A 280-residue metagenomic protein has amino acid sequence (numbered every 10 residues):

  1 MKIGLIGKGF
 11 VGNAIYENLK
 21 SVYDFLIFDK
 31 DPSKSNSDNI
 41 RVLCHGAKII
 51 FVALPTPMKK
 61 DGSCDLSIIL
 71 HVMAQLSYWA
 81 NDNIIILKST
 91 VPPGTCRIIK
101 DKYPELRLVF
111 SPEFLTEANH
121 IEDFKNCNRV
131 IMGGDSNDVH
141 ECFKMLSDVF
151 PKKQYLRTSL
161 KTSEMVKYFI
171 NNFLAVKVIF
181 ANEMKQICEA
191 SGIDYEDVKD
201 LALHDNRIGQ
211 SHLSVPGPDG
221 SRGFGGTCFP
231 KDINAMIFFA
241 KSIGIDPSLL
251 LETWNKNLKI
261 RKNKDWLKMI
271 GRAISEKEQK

Functional and structural regions predicted by a protein language model:
M1-H45: NAD(P)+-binding Rossmann beta1-loop-alpha1 motif at the extreme N-terminus of oxidoreductases
I3, Y23-L26, N83, E105-L106 (+1 more regions): Hydrophobic anchor at the start of a short beta-strand that flanks the dinucleotide cofactor-binding loop
V11, T90-G94, L174: Gly/Ser/Thr-rich loops at beta-strand to alpha-helix junctions that form or flank small-molecule/cofactor-binding
I49, P57-H120: Rossmann-like NAD(P)(H) cofactor-binding subdomain of soluble oxidoreductases
I49-A53, I131: Structural motif
K100-V109, T116-S211, F239-D246: Internal alpha-helical scaffold of NAD(P)-dependent oxidoreductase catalytic cores
G192-K280: NAD(P)-dependent Rossmann-like dehydrogenase/reductase catalytic/cofactor-binding core
